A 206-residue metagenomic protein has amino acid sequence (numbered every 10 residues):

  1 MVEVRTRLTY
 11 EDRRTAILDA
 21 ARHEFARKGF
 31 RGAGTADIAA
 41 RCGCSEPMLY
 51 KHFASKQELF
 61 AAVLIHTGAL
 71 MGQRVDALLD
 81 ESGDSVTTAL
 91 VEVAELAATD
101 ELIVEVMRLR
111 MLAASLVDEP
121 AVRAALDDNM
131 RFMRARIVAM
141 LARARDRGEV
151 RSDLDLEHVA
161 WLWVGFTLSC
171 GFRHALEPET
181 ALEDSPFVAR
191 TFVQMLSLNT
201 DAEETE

Functional and structural regions predicted by a protein language model:
M1-D12, T200-E206: N-terminal intrinsically disordered/low-complexity leader segments
R13-A21, I38, V63-T67, M71 (+1 more regions): Generic hydrophobic, amphipathic alpha-helix propensity
A16, E24-E58, A62: Helix-turn-helix
A20, E24, L96, F166-R173: Amphipathic alpha-helical interface segments
A62, D76-E105, L156-W163, P186-A189: Hydrophobic alpha-helical connector segments
L78, S82, A114, H174-A175: Secondary-structure edge/capping motif, primarily at the C-terminal ends of alpha-helices and the immediately following
E101-R123, F172: Amphipathic alpha-helical segments used for helix-helix packing
R123-D127, R131, R145-F192, E203-E206: Hydrophobic/aromatic-rich alpha-helical bundle segments in the mid-to-C-terminal region
